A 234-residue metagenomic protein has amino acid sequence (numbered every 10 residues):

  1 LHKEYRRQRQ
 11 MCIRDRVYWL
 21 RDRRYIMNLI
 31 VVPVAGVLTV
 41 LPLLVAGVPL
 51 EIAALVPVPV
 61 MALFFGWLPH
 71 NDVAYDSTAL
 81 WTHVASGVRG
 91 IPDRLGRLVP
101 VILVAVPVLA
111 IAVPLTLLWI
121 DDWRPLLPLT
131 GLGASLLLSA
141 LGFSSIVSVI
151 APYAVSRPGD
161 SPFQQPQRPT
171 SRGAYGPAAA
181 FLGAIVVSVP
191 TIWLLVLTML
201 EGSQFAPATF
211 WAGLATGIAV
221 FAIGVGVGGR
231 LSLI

Functional and structural regions predicted by a protein language model:
L1, V220-I234: Actinobacteria-biased recognition of intrinsically disordered, low-complexity terminal regions
L1-R9, I13: Single conserved hydrophobic/aromatic residue that forms the stacking wall/gate of nucleotide- or nucleobase-binding
R16, L20, I91-I102: Interfacial transmembrane-helix starts/ends
D22, L29-V32, D76, H83 (+1 more regions): Generic beta-strand/beta-sheet core signal
R24-L44, L55-A62, V187, T191: Hydrophobic alpha-helical transmembrane segments of multi-pass membrane transport/permease proteins
A53-P69, V73-A79, L95-L117, D122-I218 (+1 more regions): Membrane-spanning alpha-helical segments of multipass transporters and channels
V84-R89: Short helix-to-coil transition segments within interhelical loops that connect adjacent transmembrane helices
